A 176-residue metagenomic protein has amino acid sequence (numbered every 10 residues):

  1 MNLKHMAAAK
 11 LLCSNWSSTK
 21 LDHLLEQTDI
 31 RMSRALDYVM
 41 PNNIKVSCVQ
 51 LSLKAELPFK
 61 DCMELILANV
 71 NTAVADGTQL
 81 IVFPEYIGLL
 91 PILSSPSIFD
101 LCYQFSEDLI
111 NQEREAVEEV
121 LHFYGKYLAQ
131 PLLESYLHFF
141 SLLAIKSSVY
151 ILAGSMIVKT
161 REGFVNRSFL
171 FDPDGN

Functional and structural regions predicted by a protein language model:
M1-N176: Hydrophobic structural segments
